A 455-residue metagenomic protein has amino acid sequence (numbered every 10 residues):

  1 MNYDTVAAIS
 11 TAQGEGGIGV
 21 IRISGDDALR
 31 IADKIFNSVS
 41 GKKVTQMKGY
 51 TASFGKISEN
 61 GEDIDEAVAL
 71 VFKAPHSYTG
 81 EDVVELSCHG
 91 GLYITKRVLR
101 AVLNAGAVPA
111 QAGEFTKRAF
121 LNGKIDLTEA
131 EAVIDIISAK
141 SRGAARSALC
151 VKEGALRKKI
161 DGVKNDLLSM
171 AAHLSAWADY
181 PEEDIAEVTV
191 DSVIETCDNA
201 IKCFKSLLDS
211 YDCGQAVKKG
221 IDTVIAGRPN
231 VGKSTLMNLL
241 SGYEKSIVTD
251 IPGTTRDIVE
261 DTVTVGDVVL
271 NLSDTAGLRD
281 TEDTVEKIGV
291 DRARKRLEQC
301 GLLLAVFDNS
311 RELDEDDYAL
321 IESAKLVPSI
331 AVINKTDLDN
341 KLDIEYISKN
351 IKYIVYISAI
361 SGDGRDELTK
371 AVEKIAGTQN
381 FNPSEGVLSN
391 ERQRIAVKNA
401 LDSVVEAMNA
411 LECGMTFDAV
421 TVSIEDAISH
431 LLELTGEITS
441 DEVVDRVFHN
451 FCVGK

Functional and structural regions predicted by a protein language model:
M1-R146, C150, G154, I330: A glycine-rich (often HGG/GG-containing) alpha/beta subdomain
N2-I9, Q13, A144-T264, T281-D283 (+1 more regions): C-terminal-of-GTPase-core extension/linker across diverse P-loop GTPases
G14-E15, N60-I64, H76-E81, G113 (+6 more regions): Short flexible coil/turn linkers enriched for glycine and charged/polar residues that connect secondary-structure
G16-I18, Y50-A52, Q299-L303, L326-S329 (+1 more regions): Short glycine-/polar-rich loops that comprise or flank the Walker A/P-loop and associated switch/sensor motifs
S53-I64, A69-K73, G253-T281, Q299-L302: Switch I (G2) and immediately adjacent beta-strands of P-loop GTPase domains
S241, A276-G277, G301, D308 (+1 more regions): Short glycine-/small-residue-rich Rossmann-like dinucleotide-binding loops
L272, V306, V332: Generic enzyme active-site microenvironment
E286-S310: Inter-motif core of Ras-like GTPase G domains
